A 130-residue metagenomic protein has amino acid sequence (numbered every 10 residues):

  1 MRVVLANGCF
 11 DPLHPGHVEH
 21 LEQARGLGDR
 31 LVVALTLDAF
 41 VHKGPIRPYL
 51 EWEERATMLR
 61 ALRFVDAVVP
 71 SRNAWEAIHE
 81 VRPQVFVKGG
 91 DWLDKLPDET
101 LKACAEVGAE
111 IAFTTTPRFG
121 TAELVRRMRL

Functional and structural regions predicted by a protein language model:
M1-L130: Nucleotidyltransferase catalytic core that binds NTPs
